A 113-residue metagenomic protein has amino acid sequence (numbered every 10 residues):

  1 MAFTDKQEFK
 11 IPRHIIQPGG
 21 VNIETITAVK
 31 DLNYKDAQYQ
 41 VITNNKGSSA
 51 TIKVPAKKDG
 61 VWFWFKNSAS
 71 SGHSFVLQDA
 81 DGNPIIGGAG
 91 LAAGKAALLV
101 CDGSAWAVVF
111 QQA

Functional and structural regions predicted by a protein language model:
A2-L77, D102-A113: Exposed extracellular interaction/assembly regions and N-terminal maturation sites
Q7-E8, G90-A93: Sequence/structural signature of small/polar-enriched beta-strand/turn repeats that build beta-strand-rich repeat
K30, F75, A89, A96-A97: Intrinsic-disorder/low-complexity peptide segments enriched for small residues
P55, A89-G90: A general structural signal for short secondary-structure junctions and capping/turn motifs
F63-F65, I86-A89: Short, surface-exposed linear patches
D79-I86: Short edge-strand/loop segments of extracellular domains
A93-G103: Extracellular disulfide-bonded cysteine-rich modules/repeats
